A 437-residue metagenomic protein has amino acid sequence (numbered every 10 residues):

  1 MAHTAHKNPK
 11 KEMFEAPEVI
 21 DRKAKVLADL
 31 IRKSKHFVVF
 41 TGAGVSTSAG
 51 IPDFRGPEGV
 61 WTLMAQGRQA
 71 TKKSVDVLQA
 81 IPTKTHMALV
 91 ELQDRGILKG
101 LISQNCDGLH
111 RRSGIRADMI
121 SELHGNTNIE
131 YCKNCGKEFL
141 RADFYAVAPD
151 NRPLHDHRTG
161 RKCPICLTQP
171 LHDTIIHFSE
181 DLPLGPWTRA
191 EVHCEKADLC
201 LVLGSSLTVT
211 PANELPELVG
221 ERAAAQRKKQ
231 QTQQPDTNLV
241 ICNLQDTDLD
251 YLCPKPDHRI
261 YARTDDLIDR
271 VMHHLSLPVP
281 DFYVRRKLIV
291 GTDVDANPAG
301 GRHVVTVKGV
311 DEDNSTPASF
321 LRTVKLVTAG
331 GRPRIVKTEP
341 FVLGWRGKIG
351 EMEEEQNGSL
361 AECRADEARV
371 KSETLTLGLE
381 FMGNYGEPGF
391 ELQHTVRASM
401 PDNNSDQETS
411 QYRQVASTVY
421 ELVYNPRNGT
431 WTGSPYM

Functional and structural regions predicted by a protein language model:
M1-N314, T323, V327, R334 (+5 more regions): Conserved catalytic core of sirtuin-type NAD+-dependent deacylases
R332-W345: Aromatic- and glycine-rich beta-strand/loop motifs that create alpha-glucan
E380-E391: Short acidic/polar inter-strand loop motif in beta-rich domains
G383, S410-Q411: Long, position-biased, composition-driven segments near the start of the mature protein
H394: Phosphate/pyrophosphate-binding active-site loops
